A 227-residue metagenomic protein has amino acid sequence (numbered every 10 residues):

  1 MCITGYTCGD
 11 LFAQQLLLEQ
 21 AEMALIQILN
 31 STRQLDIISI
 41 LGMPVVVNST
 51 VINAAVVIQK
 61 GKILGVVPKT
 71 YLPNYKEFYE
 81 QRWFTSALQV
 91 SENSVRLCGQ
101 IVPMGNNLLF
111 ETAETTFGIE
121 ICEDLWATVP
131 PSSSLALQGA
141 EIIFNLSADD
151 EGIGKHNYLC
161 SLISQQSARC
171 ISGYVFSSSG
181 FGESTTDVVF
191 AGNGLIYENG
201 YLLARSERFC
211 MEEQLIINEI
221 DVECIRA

Functional and structural regions predicted by a protein language model:
M1-A227: Enzyme catalytic cores with a strong preference for nitrogen-chemistry domains
